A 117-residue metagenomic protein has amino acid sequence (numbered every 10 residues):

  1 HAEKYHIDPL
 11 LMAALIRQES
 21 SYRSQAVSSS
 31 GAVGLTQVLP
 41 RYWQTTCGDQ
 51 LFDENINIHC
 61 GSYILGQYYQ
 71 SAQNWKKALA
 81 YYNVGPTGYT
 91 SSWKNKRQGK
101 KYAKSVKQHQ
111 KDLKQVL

Functional and structural regions predicted by a protein language model:
A2: The alpha-helix within a helix-turn-helix
H6-R23, I58-S62, L79-V84: Short, functionally critical alpha-helical segments immediately adjacent to catalytic or ligand/cofactor-binding
P9, A32, N55: Glycine-rich phosphate-binding loop at the start of an alpha helix
V27-C47, G61, A80, V106: Substrate-binding/active-site groove segments that recognize and process beta-1,4-linked N-acetyl-hexosamine
Y42-Q44, I56, Q70-S71, K76-L117: Catalytic and substrate-binding regions of cell-wall glycan-acting enzymes that process beta-1,4-linked
G48-N57: A short, structured beta-strand-centered segment in the mid-to-C-terminal lobe of catalytic cores from group-transfer
